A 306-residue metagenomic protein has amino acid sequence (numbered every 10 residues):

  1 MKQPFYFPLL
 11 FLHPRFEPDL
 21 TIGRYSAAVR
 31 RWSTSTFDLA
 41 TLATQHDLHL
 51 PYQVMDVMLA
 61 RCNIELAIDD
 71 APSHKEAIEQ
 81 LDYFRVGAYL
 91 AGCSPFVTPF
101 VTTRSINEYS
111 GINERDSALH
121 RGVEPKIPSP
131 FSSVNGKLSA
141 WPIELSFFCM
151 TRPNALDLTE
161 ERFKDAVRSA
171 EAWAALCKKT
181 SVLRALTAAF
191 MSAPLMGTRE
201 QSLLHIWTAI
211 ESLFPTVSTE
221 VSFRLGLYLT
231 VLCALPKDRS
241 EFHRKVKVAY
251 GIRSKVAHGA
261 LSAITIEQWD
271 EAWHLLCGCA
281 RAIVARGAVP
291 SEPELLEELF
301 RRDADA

Functional and structural regions predicted by a protein language model:
M1-Q201, W269, G278-A306: Charged, non-catalytic interaction/linker regions at domain boundaries that couple catalytic cores to substrate
L183-L186, S202-I206, I210, V246-A249 (+1 more regions): Short runs of predominantly hydrophobic/aromatic residues within well-ordered alpha helices that form helix-helix
F190-P194, A234-L235, A257-S262: Glycine- and acidic
L204-S240: Flexible secondary-structure boundary motifs
I206, S222-G226, S262, I266-W273: Composition- and surface-driven signal marking solvent-exposed, interaction-prone regions in large proteins
S218, S254-L261, R281-V289: Charged/polar positions within long, soluble alpha-helices
L232-A234, G251, L299: Extended catalytic cores and adjacent scaffolds of nucleotide/polyanion-binding enzymes
R239-E267, C277: Histidine-centered, metal-coordinating catalytic motifs and their short helical/loop contexts
